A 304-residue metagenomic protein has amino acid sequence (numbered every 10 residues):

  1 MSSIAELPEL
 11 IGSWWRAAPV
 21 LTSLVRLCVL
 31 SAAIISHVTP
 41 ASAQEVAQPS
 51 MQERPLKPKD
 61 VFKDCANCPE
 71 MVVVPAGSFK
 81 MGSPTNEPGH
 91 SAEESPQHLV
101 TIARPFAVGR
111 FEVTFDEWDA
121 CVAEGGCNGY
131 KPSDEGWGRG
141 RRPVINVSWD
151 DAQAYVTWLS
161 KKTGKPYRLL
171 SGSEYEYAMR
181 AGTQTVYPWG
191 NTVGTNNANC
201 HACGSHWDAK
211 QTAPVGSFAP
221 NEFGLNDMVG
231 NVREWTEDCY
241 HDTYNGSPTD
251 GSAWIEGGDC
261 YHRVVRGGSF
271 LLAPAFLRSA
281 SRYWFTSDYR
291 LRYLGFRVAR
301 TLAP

Functional and structural regions predicted by a protein language model:
M1-V20: N-terminal secretory signal peptides that target proteins for export/translocation
E6-E9, C28, S252: Short, low-complexity, charge-dense intrinsically disordered segments
S23-S36: Bacterial N-terminal signal peptides
A41-A43: Boundary at the C-terminal end of the N-terminal hydrophobic targeting segment
E45-F62: N-terminal pre-domain segments of enzymes
K63-G129, V147-D150, G230, V298 (+1 more regions): A short glycine-rich, aromatic-capped structural motif
K80, P84-H90, S133-R141, N146-Y283 (+1 more regions): Functional-site microenvironments in short loops/helix caps that host divalent-cation chemistry
Y293-G295: Short hydrophobic/aromatic beta-strand or adjacent loop that forms the aromatic wall/cage of a ligand/substrate-binding
